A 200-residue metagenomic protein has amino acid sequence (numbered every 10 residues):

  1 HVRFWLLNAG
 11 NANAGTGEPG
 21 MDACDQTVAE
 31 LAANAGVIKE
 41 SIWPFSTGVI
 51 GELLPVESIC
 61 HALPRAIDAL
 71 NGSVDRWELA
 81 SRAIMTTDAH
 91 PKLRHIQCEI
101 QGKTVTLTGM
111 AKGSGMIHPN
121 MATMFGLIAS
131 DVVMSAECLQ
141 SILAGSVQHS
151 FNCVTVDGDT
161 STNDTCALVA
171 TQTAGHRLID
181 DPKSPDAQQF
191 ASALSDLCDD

Functional and structural regions predicted by a protein language model:
H1, M116-N120, D159-T162: Short glycine/proline-enriched loop/turn "hinge" motifs that connect secondary-structure elements and lie
H1-G10, A14-T16, C24-N34: Active-site cofactor/substrate anionic-group-binding motifs, chiefly glycine- and Lys/Arg-rich phosphate-binding loops
W5, A9-E18, E40-H61, T155-L178: Short, surface-exposed loop/turn segments at secondary-structure boundaries that line and modulate
A12, L127, D131, I179-P182 (+1 more regions): Short amphipathic alpha-helical segments at helix-loop
T16-A23, M134-C138, P182-Q189: Short alpha-helix boundary/capping segments
D25-F151: Glycine-rich, mobile lid/loop segments that gate access to catalytic sites or pores
N152-V154, D200: Active-site phosphate-binding and catalytic loops of NTP-dependent enzymes
T171-D200: A glycine- and small/hydrophobic-rich beta-loop-beta segment that serves as a flexible "lid/hinge" or phosphate-binding
